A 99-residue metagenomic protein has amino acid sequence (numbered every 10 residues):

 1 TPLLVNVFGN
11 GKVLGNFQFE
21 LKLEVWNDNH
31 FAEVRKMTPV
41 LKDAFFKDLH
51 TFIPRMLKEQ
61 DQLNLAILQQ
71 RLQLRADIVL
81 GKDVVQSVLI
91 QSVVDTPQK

Functional and structural regions predicted by a protein language model:
T1-K99: N-terminal, polar/charged subdomain of small-to-medium soluble alpha/beta proteins
